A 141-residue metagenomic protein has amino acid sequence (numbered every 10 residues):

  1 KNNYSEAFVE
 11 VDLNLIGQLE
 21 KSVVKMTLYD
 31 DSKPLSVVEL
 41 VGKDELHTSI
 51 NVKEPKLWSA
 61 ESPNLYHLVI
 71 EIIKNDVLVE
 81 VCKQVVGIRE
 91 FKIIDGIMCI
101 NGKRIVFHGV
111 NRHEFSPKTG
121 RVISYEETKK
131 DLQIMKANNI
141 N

Functional and structural regions predicted by a protein language model:
K1-N141: Secreted/periplasmic carbohydrate-active enzymes, especially glycoside hydrolases
